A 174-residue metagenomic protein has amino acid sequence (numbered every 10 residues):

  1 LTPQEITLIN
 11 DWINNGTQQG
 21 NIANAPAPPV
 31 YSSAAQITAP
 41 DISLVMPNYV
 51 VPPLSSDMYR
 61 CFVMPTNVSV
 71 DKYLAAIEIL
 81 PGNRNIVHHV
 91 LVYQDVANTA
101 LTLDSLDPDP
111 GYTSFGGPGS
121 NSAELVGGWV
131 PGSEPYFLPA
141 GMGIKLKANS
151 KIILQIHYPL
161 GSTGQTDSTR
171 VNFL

Functional and structural regions predicted by a protein language model:
L1-F62, K151-Q155: Aromatic- and Gly/Pro-enriched helix-to-coil junctions and flexible linker segments
L1-P3, V96, P108: Solvent-exposed helix-loop boundary motif
P28-V30, A34, H88-V92, A97 (+1 more regions): Exposed low-complexity, polar/acidic, P/S/T/G-rich flexible segments that act as propeptides, protease-susceptible
V50-V51, M64-P65, G127-G128, A140-I144: Beta-strand-rich interaction surfaces with strong enrichment in secreted/lumenal proteins
C61-Y73, M142-K147: Extracellular and analogous surface-interaction loops
V68-A76, L80-H88, Y93-L101: Primarily extracytoplasmic ectodomains and periplasmic/lumenal surface modules that are beta-strand-rich
L74-I77, G143-P159: Noncatalytic modules at the cell exterior or secretory-pathway interfaces, chiefly beta-strand-rich lectin/adhesion
Y112-Y136, K145-L146: Extended, solvent-exposed segments with strong compositional bias
